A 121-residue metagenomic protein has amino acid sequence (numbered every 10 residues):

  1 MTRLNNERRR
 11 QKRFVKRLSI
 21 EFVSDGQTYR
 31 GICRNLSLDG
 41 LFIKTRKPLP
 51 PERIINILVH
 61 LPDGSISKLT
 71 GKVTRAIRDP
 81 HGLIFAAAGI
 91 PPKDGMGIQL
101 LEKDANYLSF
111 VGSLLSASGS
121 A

Functional and structural regions predicted by a protein language model:
M1-L38, N106-A121: N-terminal helix initiation/capping motif
Q11, K44-L49: Short, surface-exposed secondary-structure edge patches
K16, Y29, I55, S67-L69 (+1 more regions): Hydrophobic core residues within well-ordered beta-strands of beta-rich domains
L18-F22, E52-S67: Short conserved beta-strand and strand-loop elements enriched in small hydrophobics with frequent Asp/Gly
V23, C33-N35, F42-K44, A87-G89 (+1 more regions): Short, acidic/hydrophobic/Gly-rich beta-strand patch recurrent on exposed beta strands that often constitutes part
G31-I32, L69-R75: Short beta-strand-centered aromatic/proline hotspots
L38, A76-G82: Short, conserved beta-turn/loop elements at beta-strand boundaries and strand-helix junctions
H81-A121: C-terminal output/interaction extensions
